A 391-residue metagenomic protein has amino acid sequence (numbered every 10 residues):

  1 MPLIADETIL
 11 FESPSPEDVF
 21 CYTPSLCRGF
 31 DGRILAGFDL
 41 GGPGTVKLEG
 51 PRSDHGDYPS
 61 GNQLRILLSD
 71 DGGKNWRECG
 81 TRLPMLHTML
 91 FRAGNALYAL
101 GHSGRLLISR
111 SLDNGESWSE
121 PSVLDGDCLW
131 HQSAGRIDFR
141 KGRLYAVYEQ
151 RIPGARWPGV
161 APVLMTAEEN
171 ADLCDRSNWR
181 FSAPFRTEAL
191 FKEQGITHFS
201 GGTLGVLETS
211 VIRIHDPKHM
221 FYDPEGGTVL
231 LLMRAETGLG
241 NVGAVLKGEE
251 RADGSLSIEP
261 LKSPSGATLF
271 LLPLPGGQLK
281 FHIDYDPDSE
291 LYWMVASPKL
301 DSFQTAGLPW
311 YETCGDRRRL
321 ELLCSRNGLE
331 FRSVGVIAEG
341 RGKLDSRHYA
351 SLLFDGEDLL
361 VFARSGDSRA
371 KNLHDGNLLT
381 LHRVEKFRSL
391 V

Functional and structural regions predicted by a protein language model:
M1-H87, F91-S133, I137-E208, I212-P275 (+4 more regions): Beta-rich carbohydrate-recognition and catalytic domains
I283: Catalytic cores of secreted/periplasmic lytic hydrolases that degrade extracellular macromolecules
K343-Y349: Active-site pocket scaffolds in enzymes
